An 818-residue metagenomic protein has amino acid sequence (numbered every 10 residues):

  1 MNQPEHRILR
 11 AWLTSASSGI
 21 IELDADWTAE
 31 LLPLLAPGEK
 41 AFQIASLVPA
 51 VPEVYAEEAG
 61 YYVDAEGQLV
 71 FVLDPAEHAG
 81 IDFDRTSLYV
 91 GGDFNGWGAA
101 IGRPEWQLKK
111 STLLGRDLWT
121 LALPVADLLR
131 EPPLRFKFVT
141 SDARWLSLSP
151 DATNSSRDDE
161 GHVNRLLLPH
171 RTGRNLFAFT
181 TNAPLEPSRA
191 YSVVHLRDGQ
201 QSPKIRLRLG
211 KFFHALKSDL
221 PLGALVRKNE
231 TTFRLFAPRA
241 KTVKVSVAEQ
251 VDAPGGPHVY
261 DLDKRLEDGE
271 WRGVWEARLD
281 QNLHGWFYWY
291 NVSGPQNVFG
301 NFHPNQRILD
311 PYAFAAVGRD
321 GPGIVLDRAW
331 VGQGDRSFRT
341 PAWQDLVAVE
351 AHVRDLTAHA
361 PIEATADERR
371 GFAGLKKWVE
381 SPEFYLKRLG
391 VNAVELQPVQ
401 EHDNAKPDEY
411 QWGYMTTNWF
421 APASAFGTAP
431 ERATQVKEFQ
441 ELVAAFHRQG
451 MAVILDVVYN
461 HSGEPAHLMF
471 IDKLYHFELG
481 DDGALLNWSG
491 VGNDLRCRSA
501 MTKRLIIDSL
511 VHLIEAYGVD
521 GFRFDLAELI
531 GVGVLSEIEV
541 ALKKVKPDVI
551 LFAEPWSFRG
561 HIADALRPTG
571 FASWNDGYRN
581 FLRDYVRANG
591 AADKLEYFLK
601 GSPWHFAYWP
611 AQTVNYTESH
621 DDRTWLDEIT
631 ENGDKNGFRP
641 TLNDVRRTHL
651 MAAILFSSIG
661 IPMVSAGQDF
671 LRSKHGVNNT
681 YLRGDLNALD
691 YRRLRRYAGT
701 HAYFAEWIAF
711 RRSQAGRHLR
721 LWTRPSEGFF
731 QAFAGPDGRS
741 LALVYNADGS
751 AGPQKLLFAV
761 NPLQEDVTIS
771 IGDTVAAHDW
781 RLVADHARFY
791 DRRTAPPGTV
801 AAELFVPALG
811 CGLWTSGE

Functional and structural regions predicted by a protein language model:
N2-D26, A45-A65, L196-R239, G318-D320: Non-catalytic, glycine-rich low-complexity segments
A41, A45-L47, L73, E77-P133 (+5 more regions): Aromatic-rich carbohydrate-binding modules that target alpha-glucans
A59, P254, Y260-E267, G413-M415 (+6 more regions): Active-site-proximal helices and loops of the catalytic beta/alpha 8
P187-A190, V194-L196, Q200-R234, K244-S246 (+4 more regions): An acidic, Gly/Ser/Thr/Pro-rich helix-cap/linker signature
G285-W286, A795-E818: C-terminal beta-strand-rich structural cap/linker in extracellular carbohydrate-active enzymes
D310-P361, N580-L642: Glycine-rich phosphate/pyrophosphate-binding loop and adjacent beta-alpha nucleotide/cofactor-binding cores
T340, H352-Y517, A527-I530, V534-K546 (+2 more regions): Substrate-binding/active-site clefts of carbohydrate-active enzymes
A607-D779: Loop/helix patches that line or flank the sugar-binding groove of alpha-linked glycan CAZymes
